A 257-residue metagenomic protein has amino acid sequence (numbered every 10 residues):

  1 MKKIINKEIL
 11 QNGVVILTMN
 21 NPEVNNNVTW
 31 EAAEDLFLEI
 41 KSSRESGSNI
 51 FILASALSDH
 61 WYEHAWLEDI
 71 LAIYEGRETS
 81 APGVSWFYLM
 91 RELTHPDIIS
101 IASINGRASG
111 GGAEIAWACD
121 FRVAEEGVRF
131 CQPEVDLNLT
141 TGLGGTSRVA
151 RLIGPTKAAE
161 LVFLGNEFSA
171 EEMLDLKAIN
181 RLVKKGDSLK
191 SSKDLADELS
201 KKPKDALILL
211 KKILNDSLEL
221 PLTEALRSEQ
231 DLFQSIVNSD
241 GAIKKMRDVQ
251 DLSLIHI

Functional and structural regions predicted by a protein language model:
M1-A54, S58: Conserved CoA-thioester-binding segment of acyl-CoA-metabolizing enzymes
M1-N12, S43-S46, S58-H60, G165-A170 (+3 more regions): C-terminal alpha-helix plus adjacent terminal tail
L17, L53, W66, I115-A116 (+3 more regions): Hydrophobic/aromatic residues within transmembrane alpha-helices of multi-pass small-molecule transporters
T29-A32, P82, S109, G142: Short, conserved glycine- and acidic-residue-centered signature motifs in active-site or ligand-binding loops
A32-L36, P82-S85, I115, S188 (+1 more regions): Hydrophobic alpha-helical membrane-association signature
E45, S55-L89, A108: Glycine- (often His-adjacent) and acidic-residue-rich active-site loop that binds/positions the CoA thioester
S85-L89, G145-R148, K157, L209 (+2 more regions): Hydrophobic alpha-helical segments typical of transmembrane helices and their membrane-interface/capping positions
R91-K204: Crotonase-fold acyl-CoA enzyme core
